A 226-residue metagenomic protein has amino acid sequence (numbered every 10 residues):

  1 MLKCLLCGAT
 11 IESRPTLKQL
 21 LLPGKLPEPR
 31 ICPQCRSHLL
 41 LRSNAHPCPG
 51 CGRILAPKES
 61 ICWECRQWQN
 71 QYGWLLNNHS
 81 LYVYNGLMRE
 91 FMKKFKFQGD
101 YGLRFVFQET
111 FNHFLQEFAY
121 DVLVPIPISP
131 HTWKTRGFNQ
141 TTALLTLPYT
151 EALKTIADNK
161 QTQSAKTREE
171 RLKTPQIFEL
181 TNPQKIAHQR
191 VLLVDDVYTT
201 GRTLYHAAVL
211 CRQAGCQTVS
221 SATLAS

Functional and structural regions predicted by a protein language model:
M1-S226: Glycine-rich phosphate/pyrophosphate-handling loop used in enzymes and phosphotransfer proteins
